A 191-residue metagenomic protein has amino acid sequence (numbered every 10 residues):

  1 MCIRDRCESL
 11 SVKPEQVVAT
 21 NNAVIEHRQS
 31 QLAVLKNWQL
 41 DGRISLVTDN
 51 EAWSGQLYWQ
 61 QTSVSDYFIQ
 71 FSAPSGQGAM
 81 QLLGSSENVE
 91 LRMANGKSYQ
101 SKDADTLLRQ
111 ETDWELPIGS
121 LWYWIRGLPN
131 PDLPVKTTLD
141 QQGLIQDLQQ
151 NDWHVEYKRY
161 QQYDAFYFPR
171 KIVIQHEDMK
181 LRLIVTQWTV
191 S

Functional and structural regions predicted by a protein language model:
M1-R6: Conserved small/polar residues in nucleotide/adenosyl-binding loops
C7-S54, S191: N-terminal leader/targeting segments and the immediate start of mature chains
N37-A79: Long, hydrophobic N-terminal alpha-helical segment
N50, S75-Q77, A94-G96, Q150-D152 (+1 more regions): Glycine-centered tight beta-turn/hairpin loop motif at sheet-sheet or coil-to-beta transitions
Q61-T62, G84, L139, Q162: Generic beta-strand structural signal
D66-E115: An acidic-aromatic
D105-N130, P134: Long, charged/polar, surface-exposed segments that mediate recognition or autoinhibition
R126-S191: Gly/Pro-enriched, hydrophobic low-complexity segments that function as extracytoplasmic propeptides/linkers
